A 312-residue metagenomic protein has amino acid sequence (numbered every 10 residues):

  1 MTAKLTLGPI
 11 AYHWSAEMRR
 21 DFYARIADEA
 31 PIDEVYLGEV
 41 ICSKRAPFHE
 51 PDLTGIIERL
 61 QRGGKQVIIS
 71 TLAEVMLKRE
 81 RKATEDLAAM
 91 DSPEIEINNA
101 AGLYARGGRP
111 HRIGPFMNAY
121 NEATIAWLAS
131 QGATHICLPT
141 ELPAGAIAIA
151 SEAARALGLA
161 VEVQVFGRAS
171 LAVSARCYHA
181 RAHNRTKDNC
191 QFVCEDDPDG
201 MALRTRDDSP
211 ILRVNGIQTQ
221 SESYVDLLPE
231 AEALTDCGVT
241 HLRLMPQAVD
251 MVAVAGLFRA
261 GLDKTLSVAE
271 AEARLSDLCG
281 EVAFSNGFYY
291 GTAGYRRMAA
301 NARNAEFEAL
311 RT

Functional and structural regions predicted by a protein language model:
M1-A119, A123, C137, A144-T312: Active-site pocket-lining/capping segments in soluble small-molecule metabolic enzymes
A133: Residues lining hydrophobic/aromatic ligand-binding pockets adjacent to catalytic sites
